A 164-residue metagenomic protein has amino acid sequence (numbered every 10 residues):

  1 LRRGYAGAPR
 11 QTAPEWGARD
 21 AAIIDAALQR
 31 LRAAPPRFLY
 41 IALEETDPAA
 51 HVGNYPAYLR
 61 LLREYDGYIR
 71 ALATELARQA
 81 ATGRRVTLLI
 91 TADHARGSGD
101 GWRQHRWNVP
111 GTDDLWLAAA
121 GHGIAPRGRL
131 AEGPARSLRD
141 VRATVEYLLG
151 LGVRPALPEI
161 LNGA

Functional and structural regions predicted by a protein language model:
L1-A164: Feature captures the catalytic ectodomains and active-site-proximal regions of enzymes that hydrolyze or transfer
